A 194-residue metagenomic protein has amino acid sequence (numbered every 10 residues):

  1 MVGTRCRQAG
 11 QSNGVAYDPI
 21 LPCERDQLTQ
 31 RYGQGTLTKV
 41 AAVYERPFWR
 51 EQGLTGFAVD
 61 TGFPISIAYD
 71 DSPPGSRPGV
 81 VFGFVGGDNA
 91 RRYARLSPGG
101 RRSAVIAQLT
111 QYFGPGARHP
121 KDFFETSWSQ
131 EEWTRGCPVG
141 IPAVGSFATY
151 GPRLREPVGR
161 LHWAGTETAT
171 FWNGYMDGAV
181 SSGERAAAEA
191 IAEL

Functional and structural regions predicted by a protein language model:
M1-Q52, G116: Central helical "cap/lid" subdomain
G14, R31, T36, E51-L194: Conserved flavin/dinucleotide-binding core of flavoenzymes
